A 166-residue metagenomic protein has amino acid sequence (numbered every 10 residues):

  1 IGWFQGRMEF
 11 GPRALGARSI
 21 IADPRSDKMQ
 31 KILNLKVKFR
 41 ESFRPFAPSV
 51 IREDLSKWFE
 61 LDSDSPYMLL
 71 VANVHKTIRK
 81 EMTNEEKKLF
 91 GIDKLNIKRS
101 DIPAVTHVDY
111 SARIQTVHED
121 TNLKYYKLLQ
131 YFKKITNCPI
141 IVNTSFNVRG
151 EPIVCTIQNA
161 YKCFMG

Functional and structural regions predicted by a protein language model:
I1-G166: Flexible beta->alpha loop and helix N-cap segments adjacent to enzyme active/binding sites
